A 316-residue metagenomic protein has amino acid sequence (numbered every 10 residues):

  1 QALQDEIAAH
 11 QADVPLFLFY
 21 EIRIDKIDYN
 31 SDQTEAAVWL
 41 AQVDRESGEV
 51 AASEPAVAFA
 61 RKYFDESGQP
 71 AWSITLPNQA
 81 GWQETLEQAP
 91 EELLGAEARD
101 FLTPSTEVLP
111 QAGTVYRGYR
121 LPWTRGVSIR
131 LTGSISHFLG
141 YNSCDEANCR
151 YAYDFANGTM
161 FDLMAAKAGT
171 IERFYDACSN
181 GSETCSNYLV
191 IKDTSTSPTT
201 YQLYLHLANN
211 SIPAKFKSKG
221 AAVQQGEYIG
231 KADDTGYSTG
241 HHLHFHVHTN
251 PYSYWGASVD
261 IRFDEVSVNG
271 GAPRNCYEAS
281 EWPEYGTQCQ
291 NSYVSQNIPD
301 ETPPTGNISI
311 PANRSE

Functional and structural regions predicted by a protein language model:
Q1-R23: Short, non-transmembrane alpha-helical segments in secretory-pathway proteins
I22-K62: Exposed beta-strand-loop-beta-strand "reactive/processing" segments of non-cytosolic proteins
A56-S105: Short beta-strand edge/turn micro-motifs at domain boundaries
W72, D300-P311: Proline-centered linker/hinge motifs at extracellular inter-domain junctions
Q88-C185, P273, A279-P299, P303: Surface-exposed, glycine-biased beta-strand/turn segments
Y119, S218-Q224, H246-T305: Acidic, glycine-rich catalytic/binding loops that coordinate metals and/or anionic ligands
D162-F174, P213-A232: Short, well-structured beta-strand-loop connectors
A166-K215, H241: Zn2+-dependent peptidoglycan hydrolase active-site motif and core
